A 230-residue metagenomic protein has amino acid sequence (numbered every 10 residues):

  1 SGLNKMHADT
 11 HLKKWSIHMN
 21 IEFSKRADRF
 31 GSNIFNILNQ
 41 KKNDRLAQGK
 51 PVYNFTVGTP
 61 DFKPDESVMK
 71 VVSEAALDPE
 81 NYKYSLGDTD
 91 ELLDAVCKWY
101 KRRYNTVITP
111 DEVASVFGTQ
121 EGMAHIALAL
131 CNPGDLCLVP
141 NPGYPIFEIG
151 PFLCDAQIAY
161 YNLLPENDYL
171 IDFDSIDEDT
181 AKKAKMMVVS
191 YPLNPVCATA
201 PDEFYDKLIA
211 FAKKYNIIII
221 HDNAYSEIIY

Functional and structural regions predicted by a protein language model:
A8-L12: Short hydrophobic alpha-helical segments enriched in small aliphatic residues
N20-E22, D28-G118, H125: N-terminal small-domain helix-loop-helix segment of the aminotransferase-like
R45-Q48, C154, K214-Y215: Helix C-cap/helix->beta junction micro-motif
V107-V113, P133-L136, K183: Short acidic capping loops at alpha-helix termini that bridge into adjacent secondary structure
A129-P151: Conserved PLP-anchoring active-site segment centered on the Schiff-base-forming lysine
L164-Y230: Active-site phosphate-binding strand-loop segment of PLP-dependent enzymes
